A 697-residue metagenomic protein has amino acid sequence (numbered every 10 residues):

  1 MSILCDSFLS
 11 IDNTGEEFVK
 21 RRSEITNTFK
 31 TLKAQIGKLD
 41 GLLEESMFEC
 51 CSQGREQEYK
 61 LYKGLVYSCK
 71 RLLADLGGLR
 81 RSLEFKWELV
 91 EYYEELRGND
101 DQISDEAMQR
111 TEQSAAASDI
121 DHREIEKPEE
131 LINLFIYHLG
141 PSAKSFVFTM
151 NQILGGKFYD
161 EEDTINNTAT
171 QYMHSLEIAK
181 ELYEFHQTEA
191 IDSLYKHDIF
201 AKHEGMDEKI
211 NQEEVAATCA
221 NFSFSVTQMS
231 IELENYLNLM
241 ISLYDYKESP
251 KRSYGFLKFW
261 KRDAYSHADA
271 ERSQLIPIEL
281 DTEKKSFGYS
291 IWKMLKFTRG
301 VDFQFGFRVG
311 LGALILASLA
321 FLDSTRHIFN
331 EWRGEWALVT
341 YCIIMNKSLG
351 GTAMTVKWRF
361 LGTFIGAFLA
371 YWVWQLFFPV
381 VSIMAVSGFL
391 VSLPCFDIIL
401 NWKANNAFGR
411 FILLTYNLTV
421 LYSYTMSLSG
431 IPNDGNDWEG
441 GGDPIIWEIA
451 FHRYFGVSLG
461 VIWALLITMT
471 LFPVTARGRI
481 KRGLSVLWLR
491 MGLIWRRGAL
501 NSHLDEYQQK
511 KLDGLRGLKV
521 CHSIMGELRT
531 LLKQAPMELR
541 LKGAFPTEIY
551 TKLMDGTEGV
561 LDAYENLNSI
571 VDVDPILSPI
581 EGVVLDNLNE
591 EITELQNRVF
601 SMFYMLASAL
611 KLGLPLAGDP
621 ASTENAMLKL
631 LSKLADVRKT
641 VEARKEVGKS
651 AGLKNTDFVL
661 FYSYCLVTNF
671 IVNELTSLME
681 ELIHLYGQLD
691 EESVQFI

Functional and structural regions predicted by a protein language model:
M1-C51, R55, M108-T111, D245 (+5 more regions): A transmembrane helix-and-boundary motif of multi-pass membrane transporters/channels
A34, A74, A107, A115-A117 (+29 more regions): A sequence-composition feature that detects small, non-aromatic residues
M47-L61, K209-T218, L376, N401-N405 (+5 more regions): Acidic, serine/threonine- and proline-rich low-complexity regulatory regions
E58, E162, G300, V380 (+3 more regions): Helix N-terminus capping/helix-initiation residues
L65-E208, C219, S223-I241, S249-L257 (+2 more regions): Soluble C-terminal extramembrane regulatory/interaction domains of multi-pass membrane proteins
